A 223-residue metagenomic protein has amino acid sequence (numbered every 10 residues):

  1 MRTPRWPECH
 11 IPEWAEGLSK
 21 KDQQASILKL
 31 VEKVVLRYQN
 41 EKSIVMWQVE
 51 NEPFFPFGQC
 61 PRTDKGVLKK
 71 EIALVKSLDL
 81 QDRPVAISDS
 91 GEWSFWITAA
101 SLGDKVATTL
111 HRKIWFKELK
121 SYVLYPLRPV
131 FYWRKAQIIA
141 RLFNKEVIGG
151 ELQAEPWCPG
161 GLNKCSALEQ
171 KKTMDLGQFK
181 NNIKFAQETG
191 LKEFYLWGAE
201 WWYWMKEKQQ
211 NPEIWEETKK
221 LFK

Functional and structural regions predicted by a protein language model:
M1-I97, K206: Active-site mouth of glycoside hydrolases
E16-I27, C60, D64, S121-Y132 (+1 more regions): Residue-level preference for long, well-ordered alpha-helices that form the structural scaffold of enzyme catalytic
L30-V34, D64-L74, A99-L102, F131-I139 (+2 more regions): A general structural detector for well-ordered alpha-helical segments in enzyme core domains, enriched
P53, G91, R112, E200-W201: Flexible, active-site-proximal loop/turn residues at the rims of small-molecule/cofactor binding pockets and catalytic
S77-L162, P212-T218: Glycoside hydrolase catalytic-domain groove-lining segments
E146-F222: Substrate-binding cleft of secreted/luminal carbohydrate-active enzymes
